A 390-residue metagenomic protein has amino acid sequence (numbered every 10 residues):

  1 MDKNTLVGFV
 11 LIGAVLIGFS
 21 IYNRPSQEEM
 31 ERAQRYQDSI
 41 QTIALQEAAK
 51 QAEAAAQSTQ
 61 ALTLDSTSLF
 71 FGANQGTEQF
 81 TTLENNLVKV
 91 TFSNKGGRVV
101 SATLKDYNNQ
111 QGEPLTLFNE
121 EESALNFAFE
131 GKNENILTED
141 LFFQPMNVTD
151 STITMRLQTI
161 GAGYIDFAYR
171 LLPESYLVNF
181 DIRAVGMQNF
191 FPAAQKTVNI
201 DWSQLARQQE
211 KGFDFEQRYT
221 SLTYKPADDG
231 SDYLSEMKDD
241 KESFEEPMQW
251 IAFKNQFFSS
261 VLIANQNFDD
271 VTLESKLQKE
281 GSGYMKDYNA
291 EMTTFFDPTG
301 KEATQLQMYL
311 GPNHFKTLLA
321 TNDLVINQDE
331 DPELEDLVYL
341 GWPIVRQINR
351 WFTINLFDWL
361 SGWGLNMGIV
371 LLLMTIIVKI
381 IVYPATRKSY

Functional and structural regions predicted by a protein language model:
M1-K50: Subset of Sec-pathway N-terminal targeting signals
D2-K3, E113, D150-I153, I165-R170 (+4 more regions): Selective transmembrane helix interface/packing segments
G13, T375-V378: Hydrophobic core segments of alpha-helical transmembrane domains in multi-pass membrane transport and ion-translocation
L45-L64: Intrinsically disordered, low-complexity linker and terminal tail regions
A73-E333: Soluble non-transmembrane domains of integral membrane proteins
G163, T299, I377-Y390: Membrane-interface amphipathic helices and adjacent TM-edge segments
G311-M367: Interfacial loop/helix-cap signal at membrane boundaries in integral membrane proteins
